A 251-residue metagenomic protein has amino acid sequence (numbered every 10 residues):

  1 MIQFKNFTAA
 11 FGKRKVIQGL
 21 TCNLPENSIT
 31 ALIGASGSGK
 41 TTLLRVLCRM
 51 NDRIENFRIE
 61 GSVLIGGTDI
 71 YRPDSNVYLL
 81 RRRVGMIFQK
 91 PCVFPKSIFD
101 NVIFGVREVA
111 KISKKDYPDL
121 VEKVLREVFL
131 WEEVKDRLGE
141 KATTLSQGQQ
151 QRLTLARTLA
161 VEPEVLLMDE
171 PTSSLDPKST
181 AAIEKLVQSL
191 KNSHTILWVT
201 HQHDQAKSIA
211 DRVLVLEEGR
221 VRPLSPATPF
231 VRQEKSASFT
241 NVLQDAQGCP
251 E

Functional and structural regions predicted by a protein language model:
S62-L79, G139: ABC ATPase NBD Q-loop/coupling interface
T68-D69, K115-D136: Conserved ABC ATPase "signature" region
E162: Conserved catalytic motifs of ABC-family nucleotide-binding domains
L166-D169: Catalytic Walker B motif of ABC-type/P-loop ATPase nucleotide-binding domains
T180-N192: Helical segment within the ABC ATPase nucleotide-binding domain
H194-V199: Conserved H-loop
